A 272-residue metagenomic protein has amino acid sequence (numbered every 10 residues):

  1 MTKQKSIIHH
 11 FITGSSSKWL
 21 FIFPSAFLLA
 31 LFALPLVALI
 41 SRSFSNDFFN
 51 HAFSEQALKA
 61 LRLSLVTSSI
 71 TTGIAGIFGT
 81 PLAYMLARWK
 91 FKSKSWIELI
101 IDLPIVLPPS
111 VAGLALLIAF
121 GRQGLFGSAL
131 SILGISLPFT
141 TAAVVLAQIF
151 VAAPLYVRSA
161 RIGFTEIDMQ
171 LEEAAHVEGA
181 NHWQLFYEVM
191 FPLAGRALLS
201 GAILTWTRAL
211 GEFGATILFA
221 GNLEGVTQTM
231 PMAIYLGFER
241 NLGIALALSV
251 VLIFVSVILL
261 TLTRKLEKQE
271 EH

Functional and structural regions predicted by a protein language model:
M1-G14: Short, Lys/Arg-rich, polar N-terminal cytosolic tail immediately upstream of the first transmembrane signal-anchor
I12-N46, E55-T165, V189-G214, Y235-F238 (+1 more regions): Membrane-water interface segments at the C-terminal ends of transmembrane alpha-helices in multi-pass inner-membrane
L103, Q170-H176, A245: Short hydrophobic faces within alpha-helices
A174-A175, L185, V189: Hydrophobic positions on the alpha-helical face of helix-turn-helix-like DNA-binding modules
E178-G179, P192: Glycine/proline-centered hinge or cleavage motifs at structural transition points of membrane proteins
G179-F186, L198-L199: Helix-loop-helix "hairpin" substructures at the membrane interface of multi-pass membrane proteins
E224-L236: Short hydrophobic, aromatic-rich alpha-helical segments embedded in or entering the lipid bilayer of multi-pass
